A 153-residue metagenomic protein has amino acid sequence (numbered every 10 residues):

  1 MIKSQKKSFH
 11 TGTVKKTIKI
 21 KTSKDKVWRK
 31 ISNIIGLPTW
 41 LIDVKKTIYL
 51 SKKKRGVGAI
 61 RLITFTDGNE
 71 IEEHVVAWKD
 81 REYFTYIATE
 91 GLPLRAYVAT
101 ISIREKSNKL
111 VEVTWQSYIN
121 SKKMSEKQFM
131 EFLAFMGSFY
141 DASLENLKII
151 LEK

Functional and structural regions predicted by a protein language model:
M1, I42-V44, K54-V57, R81-I87: Short Pro/Gly-enriched beta-strand edge/turn motifs at strand-loop
M1-K52: Hydrophobic ligand-binding cavity/cleft-lining segments
I2-K6, A59-R61, I87-T89, I101: Short, P/G- and charge-enriched loop/turn segments at secondary-structure junctions
T17-K21, I48, L62-T64, H74 (+1 more regions): Generic structural detector for well-ordered beta-strands
K26-I31, L37, R61, V75 (+3 more regions): Hydrophobic pocket/interface hotspot
S51-R55, G91-L92: A short beta-turn/loop motif at secondary-structure boundaries
F65-E112, Y118-S121, I150: Hydrophobic-ligand binding "helix-grip"
E112, Y118-K153: A conserved amphipathic terminal alpha-helix motif
